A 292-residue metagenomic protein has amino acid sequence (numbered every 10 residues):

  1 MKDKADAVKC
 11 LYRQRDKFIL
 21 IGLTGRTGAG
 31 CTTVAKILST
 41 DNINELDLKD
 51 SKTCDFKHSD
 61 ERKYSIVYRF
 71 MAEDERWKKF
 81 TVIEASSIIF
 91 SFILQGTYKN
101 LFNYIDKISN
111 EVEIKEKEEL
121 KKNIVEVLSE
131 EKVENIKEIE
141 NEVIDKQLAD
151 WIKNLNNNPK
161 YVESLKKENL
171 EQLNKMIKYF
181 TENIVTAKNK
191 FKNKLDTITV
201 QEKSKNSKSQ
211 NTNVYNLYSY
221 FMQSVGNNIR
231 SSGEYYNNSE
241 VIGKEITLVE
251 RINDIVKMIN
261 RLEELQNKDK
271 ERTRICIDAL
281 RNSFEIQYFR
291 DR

Functional and structural regions predicted by a protein language model:
M1-D278, N282-R292: Glycine-rich phosphate-binding loop of ATP-dependent small-molecule kinases
